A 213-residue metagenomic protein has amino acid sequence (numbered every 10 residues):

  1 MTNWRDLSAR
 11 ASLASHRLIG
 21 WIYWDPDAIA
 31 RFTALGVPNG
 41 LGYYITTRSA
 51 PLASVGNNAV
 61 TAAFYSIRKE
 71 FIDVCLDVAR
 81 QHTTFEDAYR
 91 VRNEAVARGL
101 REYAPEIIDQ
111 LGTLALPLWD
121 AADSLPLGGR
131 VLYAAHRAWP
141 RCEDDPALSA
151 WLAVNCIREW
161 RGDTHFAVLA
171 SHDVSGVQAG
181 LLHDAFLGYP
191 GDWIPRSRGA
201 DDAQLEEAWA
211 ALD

Functional and structural regions predicted by a protein language model:
M1-E207: Phosphate/adenylate-binding glycine loop and adjacent helical scaffold
W209-D213: Alpha-helical oligomerization segments
